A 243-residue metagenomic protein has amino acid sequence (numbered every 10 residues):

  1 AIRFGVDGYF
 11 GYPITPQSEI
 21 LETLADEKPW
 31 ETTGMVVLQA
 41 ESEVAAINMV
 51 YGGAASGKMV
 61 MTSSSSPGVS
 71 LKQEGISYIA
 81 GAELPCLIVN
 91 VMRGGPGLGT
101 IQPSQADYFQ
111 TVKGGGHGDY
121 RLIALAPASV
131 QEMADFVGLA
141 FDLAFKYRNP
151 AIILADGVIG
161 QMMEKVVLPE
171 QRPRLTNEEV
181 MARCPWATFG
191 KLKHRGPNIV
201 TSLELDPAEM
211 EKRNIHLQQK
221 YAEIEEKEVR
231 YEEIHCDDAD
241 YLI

Functional and structural regions predicted by a protein language model:
A1-G114, R121, S129: Thiamine diphosphate
I2-R3, D7, E22, D135-F145 (+2 more regions): A broad, structural surface signal
R3, I14, S18, V44 (+3 more regions): Electropositive phosphate-/nucleotide-binding environments in soluble metabolic enzymes
F10-G11, I152-L154, L242: Structured core elements
Y51, G75-S77, T111-G114, L139-L143 (+2 more regions): A generic local secondary-structure boundary/capping motif
P103-G157: Conserved thiamine diphosphate
R148-E233: Conformationally flexible catalytic loops at phosphate/diphosphate-handling active centers
C236-Y241: A short, charged/proline- and glycine-enriched loop that marks the coil->beta-strand transition at the N-terminal
